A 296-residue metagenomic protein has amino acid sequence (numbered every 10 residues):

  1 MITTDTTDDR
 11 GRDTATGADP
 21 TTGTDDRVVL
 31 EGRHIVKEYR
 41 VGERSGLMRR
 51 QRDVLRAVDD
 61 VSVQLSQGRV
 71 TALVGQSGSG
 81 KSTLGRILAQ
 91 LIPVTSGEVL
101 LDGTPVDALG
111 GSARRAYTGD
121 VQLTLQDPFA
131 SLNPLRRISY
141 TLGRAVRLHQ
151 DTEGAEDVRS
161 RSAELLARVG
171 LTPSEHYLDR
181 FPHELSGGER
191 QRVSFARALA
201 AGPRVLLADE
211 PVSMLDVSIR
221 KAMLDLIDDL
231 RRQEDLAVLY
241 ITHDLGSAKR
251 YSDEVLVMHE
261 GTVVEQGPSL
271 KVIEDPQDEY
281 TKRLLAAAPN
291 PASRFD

Functional and structural regions predicted by a protein language model:
L47-R52, V106-Q122, Y140, L148 (+1 more regions): ABC ATPase NBD coupling module
V74-Q76: The feature captures the beta-strand-to-loop junction immediately N-terminal to the Walker
G97-V106: Conserved ABC transporter NBD signature motif
F181-L185, E189: Conserved ABC ATPase signature
A248-R250: A short, surface-exposed alpha-helical micro-motif characterized by mixed small hydrophobic and charged/polar residues
Q266-G267: ABC ATPase "signature
